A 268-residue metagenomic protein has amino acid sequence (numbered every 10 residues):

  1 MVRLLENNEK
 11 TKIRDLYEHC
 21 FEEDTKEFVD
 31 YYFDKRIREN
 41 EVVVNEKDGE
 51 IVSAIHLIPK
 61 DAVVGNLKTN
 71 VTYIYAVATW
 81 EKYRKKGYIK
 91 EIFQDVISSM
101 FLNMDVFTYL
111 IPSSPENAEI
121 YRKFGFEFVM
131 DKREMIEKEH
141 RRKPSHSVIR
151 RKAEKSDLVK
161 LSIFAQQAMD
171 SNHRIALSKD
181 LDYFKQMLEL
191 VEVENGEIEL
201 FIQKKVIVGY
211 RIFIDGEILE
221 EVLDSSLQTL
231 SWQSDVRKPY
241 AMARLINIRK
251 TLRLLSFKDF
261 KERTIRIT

Functional and structural regions predicted by a protein language model:
M1-P59, T69, Y73, E139-L181 (+1 more regions): Short amphipathic alpha-helix that is part of the acyltransferase structural core
N40-V44, A54, A76, N195-L200 (+1 more regions): Short hydrophobic/aromatic beta-strand element in the GNAT-like acyltransferase core that lines or flanks the acyl-donor
K68-E81, G216-T229: Conserved acetyl-CoA binding element of GNAT-fold acetyltransferases
T79, K85-M100, S225-D235: Conserved acetyl-CoA-binding loop-helix of GNAT-fold acetyltransferases
F93, M100-S113, S234-A243: Conserved GNAT acetyl-CoA-binding A-motif
F101, E127-V222: Amide-forming acyltransferase catalytic core, primarily the GNAT-like/NAT-type and related acyltransferase folds
M104-F107, S113-D131, A243-L252: Conserved active-site alpha-helix within GNAT-family acetyltransferase domains
R237-T268: C-terminal functional modules
